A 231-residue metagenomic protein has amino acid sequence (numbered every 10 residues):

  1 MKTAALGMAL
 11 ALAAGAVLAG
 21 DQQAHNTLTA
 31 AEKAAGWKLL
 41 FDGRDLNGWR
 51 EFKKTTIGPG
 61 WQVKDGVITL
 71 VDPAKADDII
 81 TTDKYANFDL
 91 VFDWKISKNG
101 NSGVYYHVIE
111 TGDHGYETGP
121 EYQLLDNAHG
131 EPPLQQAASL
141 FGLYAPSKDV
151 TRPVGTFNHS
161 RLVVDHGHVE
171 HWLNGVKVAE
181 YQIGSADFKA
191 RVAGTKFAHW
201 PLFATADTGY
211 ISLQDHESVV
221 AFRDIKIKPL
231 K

Functional and structural regions predicted by a protein language model:
M1-M8: Bacterial N-terminal signal peptides that target proteins for export
L18-K231: Carbohydrate-interacting regions of secretory-pathway proteins
